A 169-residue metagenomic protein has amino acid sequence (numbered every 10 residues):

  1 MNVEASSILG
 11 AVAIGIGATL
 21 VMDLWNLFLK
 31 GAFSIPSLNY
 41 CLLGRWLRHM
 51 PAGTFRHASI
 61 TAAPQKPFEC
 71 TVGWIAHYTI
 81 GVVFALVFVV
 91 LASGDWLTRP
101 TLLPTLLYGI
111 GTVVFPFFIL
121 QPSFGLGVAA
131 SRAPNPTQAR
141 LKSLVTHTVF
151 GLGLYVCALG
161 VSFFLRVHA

Functional and structural regions predicted by a protein language model:
M1-A169: Juxtamembrane/disordered regions of integral membrane proteins
